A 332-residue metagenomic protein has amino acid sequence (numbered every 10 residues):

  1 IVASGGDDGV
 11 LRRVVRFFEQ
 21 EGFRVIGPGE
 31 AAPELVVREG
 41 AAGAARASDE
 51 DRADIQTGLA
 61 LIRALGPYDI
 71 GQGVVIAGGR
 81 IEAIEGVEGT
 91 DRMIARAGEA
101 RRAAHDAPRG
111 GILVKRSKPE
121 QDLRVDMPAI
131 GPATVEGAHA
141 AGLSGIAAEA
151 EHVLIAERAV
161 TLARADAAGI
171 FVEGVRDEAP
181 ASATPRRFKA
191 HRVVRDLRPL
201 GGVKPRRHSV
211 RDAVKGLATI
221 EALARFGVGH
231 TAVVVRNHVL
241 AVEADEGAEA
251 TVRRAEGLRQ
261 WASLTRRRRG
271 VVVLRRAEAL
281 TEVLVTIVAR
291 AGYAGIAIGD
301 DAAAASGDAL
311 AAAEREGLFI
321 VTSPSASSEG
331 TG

Functional and structural regions predicted by a protein language model:
I1-A32, A181-A183: N-terminal glycine-rich phosphate/adenylate-binding segment common to multiple enzyme folds
S4, F18, S48, S117 (+7 more regions): Generic serine detector
S4-D8, P28-V135, R187, H191-P205 (+1 more regions): Conserved mixed alpha/beta catalytic, RNA-binding, or beta-rich assembly cores of soluble enzyme, regulatory
L11-R12, P132, A159, E282 (+1 more regions): Residue-level marker for well-ordered alpha-helical positions
V15-F18, V87, R116, Q121-R124 (+2 more regions): Noncatalytic linker/hinge segments flanking ATPase motor cores
V15-G22, I62-G66, R101, G142 (+6 more regions): Structural signal for hydrophobic packing residues in well-ordered secondary-structure cores of soluble enzyme domains
D51-I62, D166-R187, S209-G216, G317-G332: Short, basic, helix/turn surface patches
E136-V175, A179, T286-E329: C-terminal binding/interaction regions
